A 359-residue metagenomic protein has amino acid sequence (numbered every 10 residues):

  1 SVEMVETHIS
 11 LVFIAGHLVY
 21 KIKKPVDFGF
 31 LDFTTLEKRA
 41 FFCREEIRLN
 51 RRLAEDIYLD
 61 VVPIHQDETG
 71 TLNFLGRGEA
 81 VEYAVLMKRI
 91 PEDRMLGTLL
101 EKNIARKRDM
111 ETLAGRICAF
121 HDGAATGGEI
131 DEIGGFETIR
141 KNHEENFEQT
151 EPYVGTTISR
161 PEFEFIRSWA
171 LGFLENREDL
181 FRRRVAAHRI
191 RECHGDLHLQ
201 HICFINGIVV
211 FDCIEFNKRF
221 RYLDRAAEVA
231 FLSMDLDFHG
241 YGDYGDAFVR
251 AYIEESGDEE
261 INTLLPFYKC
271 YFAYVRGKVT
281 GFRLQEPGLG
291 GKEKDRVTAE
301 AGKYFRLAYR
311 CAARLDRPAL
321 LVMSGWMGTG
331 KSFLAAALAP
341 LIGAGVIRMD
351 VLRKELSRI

Functional and structural regions predicted by a protein language model:
S1-L86, P91, I205-I208: Conserved NTP-binding catalytic cores of kinases and kinase-like/nucleotidyltransferase enzymes across multiple kinase
K21-I22, M95-L96, D212, K354-R358: Short acidic/His/Gly/Ser-rich catalytic and metal-binding motifs that mark active-site loops of diverse hydrolases
F30-E37, T71-R77, V85-L199, C203-A319: ATP-dependent phospho-/nucleotidyl transfer catalytic cores
L321-M323: Hydrophobic anchor at the beta1->P-loop junction of P-loop NTPases
M327: The conserved Walker
K331: Conserved lysine of the Walker
L334, L338: Hydrophobic positions on the alpha1 helix immediately C-terminal to the Walker A/P-loop
A339-I359: Conserved substrate/cofactor phosphate-moiety recognition/catalytic segment in nucleotide-dependent phosphotransferases
